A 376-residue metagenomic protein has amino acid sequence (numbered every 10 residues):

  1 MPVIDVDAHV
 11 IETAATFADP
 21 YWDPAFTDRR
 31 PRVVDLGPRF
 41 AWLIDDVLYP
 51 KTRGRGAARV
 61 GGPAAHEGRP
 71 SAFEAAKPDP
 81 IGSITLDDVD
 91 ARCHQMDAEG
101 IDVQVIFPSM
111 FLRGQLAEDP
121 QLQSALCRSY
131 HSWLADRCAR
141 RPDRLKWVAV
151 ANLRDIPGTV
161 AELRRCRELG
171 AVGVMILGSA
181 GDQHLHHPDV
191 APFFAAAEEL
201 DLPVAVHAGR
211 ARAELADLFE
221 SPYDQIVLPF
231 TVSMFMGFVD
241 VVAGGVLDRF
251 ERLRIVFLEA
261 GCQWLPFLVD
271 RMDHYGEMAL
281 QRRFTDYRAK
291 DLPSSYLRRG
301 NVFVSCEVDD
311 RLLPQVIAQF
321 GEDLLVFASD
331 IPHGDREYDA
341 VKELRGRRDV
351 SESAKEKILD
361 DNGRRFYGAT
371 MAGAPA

Functional and structural regions predicted by a protein language model:
M1-I4, T13-G82, V89-V103, S132-R140 (+8 more regions): Mid-to-C-terminal alpha-helical segments outside catalytic/metal-binding sites
I4-V6, V206, L258, S329: Active-site flanking residues adjacent to catalytic metal/cofactor-binding acidic residues
T16-R30, Q121-L126, V190, A216-E220 (+1 more regions): Aromatic- and acidic-residue-enriched segments that line the glycan-binding/catalytic groove of carbohydrate-active
F73-I84, H94-A117, R144-N152, V172-I176: Divalent metal-dependent hydrolysis catalytic cores, especially in the metallo-beta-lactamase
V89, C127-H131, T159, V190 (+1 more regions): Aromatic/hydrophobic pocket-lining residues that form the small-molecule binding cavity in soluble enzyme cores
D119-Q123, K342-R345: Short glycine-enriched, charge-decorated loop/helix-capping segments at active-site entrances that position
Q121-R137: Active-site-proximal gating segment of KS-fold condensing enzymes and close homologs
C138-K146, A151, P157, L163-L324 (+1 more regions): Catalytic pocket-lining loop regions of alpha/beta-barrel enzymes, especially the amidohydrolase/enolase/GH5 lineages
